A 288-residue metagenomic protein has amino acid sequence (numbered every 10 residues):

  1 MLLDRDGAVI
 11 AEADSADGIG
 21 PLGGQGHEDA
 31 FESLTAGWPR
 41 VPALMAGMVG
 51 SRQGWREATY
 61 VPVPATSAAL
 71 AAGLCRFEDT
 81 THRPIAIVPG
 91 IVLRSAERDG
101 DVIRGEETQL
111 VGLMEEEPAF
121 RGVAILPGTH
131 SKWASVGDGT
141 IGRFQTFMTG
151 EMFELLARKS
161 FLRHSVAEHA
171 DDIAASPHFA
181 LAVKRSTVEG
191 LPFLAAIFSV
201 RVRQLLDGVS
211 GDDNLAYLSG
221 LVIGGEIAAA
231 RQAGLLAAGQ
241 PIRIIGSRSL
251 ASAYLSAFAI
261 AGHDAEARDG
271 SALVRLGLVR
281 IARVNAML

Functional and structural regions predicted by a protein language model:
M1-G26, R268: Short glycine-rich, Thr/Ser-proximal phosphate-binding strand/loop in the N-terminal lobe of ATP-dependent enzymes
L3-A8, T81, S135-T140: Short acidic-glycine loop/turn motifs at beta-strand connectors
L22, V92-R185: Glycine-rich phosphate-binding loop plus the immediately following alpha-helix
G37-G100, D138: Short beta-strand-loop/turn "lid" adjacent to the catalytic site in phosphate-handling enzymes
R185-I227: Adenine-nucleotide phosphate-binding core of ATP-dependent small-molecule kinases
Y217-A238, I281: Phosphate/ATP-binding catalytic cores across multiple sugar-kinase/actin-like superfamilies, primarily ASKHA
G239-A257: Glycine-rich phosphate-binding loops at beta-strand->alpha-helix junctions
S256, E266-L288: Glycine-rich phosphate-binding/hydrolytic loop that grips phosphoryl groups
